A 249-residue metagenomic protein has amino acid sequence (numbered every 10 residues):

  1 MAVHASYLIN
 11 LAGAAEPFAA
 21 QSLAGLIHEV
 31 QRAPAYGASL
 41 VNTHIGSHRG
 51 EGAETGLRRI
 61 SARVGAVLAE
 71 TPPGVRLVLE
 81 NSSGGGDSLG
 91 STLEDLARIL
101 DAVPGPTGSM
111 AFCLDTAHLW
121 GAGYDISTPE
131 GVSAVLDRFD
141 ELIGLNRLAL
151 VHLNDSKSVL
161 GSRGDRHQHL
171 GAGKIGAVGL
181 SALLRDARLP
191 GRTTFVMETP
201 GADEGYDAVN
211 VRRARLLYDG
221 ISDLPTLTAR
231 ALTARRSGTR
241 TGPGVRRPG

Functional and structural regions predicted by a protein language model:
M1, L8, A15-A20, L119: Terminal, non-globular segments
H4, A33, V41, L77 (+3 more regions): Conserved, mostly hydrophobic/aromatic
S6-L8, G46-H48, E80-G86, A117-A122 (+2 more regions): Active-site beta-loop-alpha junctions enriched in small/polar residues
L11-A111: Active-site acidic/histidine proton-transfer and metal-coordination neighborhood in alpha/beta enzyme cores
E54, L89-A97, W120-R192, P200: Gly/Pro-rich active-site loop or hairpin
A69-V75, V103-S109, L142-L145, R188-P190 (+1 more regions): Short helix-capping segments at alpha-helix termini
G205-G249: C-terminal accessory extensions appended to soluble enzyme cores
